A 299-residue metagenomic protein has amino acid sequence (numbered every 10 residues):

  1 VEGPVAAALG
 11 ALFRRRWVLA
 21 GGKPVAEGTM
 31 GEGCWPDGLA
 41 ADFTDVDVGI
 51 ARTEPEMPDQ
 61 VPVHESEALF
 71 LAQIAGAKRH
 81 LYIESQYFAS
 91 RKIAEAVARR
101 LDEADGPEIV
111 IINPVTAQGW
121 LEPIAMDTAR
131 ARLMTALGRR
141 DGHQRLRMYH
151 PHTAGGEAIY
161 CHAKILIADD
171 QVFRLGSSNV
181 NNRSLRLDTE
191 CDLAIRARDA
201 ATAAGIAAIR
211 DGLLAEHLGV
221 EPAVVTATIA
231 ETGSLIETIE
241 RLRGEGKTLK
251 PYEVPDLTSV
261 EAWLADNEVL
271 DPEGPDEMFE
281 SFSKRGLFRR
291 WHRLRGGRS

Functional and structural regions predicted by a protein language model:
V1-S299: Charged, low-complexity intrinsically disordered terminal segments
